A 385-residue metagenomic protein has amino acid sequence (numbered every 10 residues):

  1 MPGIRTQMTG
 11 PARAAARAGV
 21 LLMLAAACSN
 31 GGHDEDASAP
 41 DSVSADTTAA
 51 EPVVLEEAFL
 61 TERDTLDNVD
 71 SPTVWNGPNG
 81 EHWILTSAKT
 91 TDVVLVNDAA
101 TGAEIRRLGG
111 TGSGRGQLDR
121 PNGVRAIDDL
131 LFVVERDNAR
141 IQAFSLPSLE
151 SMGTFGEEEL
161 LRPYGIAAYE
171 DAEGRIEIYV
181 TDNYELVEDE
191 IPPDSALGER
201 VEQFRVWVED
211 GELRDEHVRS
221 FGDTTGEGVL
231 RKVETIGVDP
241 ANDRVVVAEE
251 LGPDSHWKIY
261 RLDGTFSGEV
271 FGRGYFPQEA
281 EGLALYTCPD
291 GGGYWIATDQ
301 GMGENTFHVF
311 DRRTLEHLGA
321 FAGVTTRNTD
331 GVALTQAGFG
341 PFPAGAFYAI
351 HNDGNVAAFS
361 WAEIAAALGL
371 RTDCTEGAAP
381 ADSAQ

Functional and structural regions predicted by a protein language model:
M1-I4, S42: Intrinsically disordered, low-complexity Ser/Thr- and Pro-rich stretches
G3-A18: Bacterial N-terminal signal peptides that target proteins for export
L24-A27: C-terminal motif of bacterial Sec signal peptides marking the signal peptidase cleavage site
S29-Q385: Sequence/structural signature of beta-propeller domains
